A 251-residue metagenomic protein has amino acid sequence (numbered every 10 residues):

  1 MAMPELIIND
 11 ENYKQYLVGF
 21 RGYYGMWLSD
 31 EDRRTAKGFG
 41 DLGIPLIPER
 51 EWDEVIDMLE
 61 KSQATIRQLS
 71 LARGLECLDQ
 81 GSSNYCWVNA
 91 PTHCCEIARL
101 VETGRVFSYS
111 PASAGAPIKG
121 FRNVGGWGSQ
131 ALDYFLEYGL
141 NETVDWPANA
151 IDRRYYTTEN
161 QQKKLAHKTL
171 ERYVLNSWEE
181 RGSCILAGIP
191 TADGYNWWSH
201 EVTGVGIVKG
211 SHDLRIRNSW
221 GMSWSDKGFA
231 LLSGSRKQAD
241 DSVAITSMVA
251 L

Functional and structural regions predicted by a protein language model:
M1-N84, V88-V106, N123-D133, E137-T143 (+1 more regions): Structured alpha-helical subdomains that flank or immediately precede key functional sites
A2-E11, D79-S82, V88, T92-E96 (+1 more regions): Predominantly the structural core of cysteine protease catalytic domains
L75, P111, N160-Q161: Alpha-helical context
V106-G120: Acidic helix-start/capping segments at beta-turn-to-alpha-helix junctions
